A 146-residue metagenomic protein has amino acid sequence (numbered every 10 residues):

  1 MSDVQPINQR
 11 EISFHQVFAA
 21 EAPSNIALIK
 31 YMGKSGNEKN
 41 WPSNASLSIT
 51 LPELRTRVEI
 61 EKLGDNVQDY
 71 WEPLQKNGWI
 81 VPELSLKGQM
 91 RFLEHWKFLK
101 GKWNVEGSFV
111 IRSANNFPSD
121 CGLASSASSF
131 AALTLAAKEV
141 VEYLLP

Functional and structural regions predicted by a protein language model:
M1-C121, L135-L145: ATP-binding N-lobe of GHMP and related small-molecule kinases
L123-S125: Active-site nucleophile and cofactor-binding loops and adjacent substrate-binding regions of central metabolic enzymes
S128-A136: Short amphipathic alpha-helical face segments that pack within enzyme cores and frequently flank/anchor catalytic
